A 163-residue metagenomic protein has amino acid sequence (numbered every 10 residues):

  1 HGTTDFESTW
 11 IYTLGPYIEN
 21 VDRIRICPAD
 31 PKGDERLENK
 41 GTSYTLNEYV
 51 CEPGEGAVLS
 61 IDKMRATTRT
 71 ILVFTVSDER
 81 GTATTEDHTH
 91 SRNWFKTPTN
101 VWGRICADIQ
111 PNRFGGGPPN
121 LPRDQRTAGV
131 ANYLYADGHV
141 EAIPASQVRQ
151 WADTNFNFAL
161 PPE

Functional and structural regions predicted by a protein language model:
H1-E163: Short, well-structured segments within or immediately adjacent to enzyme catalytic domains that line ligand-binding
